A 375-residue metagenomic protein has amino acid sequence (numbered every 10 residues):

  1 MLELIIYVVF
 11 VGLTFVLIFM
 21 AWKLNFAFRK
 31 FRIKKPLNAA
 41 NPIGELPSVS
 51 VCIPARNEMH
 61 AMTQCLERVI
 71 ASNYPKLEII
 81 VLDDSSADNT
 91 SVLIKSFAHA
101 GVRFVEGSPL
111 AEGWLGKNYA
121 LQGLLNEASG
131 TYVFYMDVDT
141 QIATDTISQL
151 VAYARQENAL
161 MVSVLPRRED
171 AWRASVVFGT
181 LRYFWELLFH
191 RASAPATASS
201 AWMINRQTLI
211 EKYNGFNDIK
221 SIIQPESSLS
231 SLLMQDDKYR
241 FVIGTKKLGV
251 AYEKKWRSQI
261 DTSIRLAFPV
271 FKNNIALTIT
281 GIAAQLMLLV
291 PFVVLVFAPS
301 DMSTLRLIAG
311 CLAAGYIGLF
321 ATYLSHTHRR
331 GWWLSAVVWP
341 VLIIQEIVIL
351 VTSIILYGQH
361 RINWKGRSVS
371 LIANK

Functional and structural regions predicted by a protein language model:
M1-P42, Y183, L188, E346: N-terminal membrane-anchoring/stem segments of glycan-assembly enzymes
L24, E106-A120, L124-N126, Y153-Y213 (+4 more regions): Long helical/loop segments within the catalytic core of UDP-sugar-dependent glycosyltransferases, especially the large
P47-S50, E78: Cell-envelope/extracellular polymer assembly enzymes that use nucleotide-activated donors
E67-K76: Short, acidic, metal-binding catalytic loop of nucleotide-sugar glycosyltransferases
P75, D83-L93, S108-P109, T140: A conserved acidic beta->alpha catalytic loop
G130-Q141: Short beta-strand-to-loop acidic/aromatic patch adjacent to the donor-nucleotide binding site
A154, M161-S163, R167-F184, F216-T278 (+2 more regions): Catalytic donor/gating beta->alpha subdomain of glycosyltransferases that bind UDP-sugars
A284-H360: Membrane-embedded multi-pass helical conduit in multi-pass membrane proteins, especially envelope-biosynthetic
